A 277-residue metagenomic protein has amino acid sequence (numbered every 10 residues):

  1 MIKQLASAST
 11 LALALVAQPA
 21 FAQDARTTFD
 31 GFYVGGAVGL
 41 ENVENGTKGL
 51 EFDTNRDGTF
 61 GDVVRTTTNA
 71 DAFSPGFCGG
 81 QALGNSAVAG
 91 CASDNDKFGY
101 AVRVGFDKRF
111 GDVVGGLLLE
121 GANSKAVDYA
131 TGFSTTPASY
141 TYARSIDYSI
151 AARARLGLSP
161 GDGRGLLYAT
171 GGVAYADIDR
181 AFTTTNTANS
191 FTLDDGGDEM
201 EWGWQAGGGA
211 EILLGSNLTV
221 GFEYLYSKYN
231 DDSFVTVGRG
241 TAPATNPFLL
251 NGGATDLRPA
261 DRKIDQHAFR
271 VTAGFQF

Functional and structural regions predicted by a protein language model:
I2-T10, A14-F277: Gram-negative outer-membrane beta-barrel domains
